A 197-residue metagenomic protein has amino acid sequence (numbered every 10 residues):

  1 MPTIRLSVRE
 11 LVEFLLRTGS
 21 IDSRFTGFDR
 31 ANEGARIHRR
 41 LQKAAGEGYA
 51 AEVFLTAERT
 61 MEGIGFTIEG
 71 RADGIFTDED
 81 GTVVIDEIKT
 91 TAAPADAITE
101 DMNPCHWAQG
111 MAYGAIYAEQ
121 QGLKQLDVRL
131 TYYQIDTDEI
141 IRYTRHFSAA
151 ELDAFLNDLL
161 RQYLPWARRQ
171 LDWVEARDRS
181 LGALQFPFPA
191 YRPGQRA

Functional and structural regions predicted by a protein language model:
M1-D78, T82, A108: Metal-dependent nuclease catalytic cores that hydrolyze phosphodiester bonds in DNA/RNA, characterized by
P2-S20, L126-Y132, R168-D178: Short, compositionally biased low-complexity segments
F25, D29, I98-C105, A190: Conserved aromatic-histidine-acidic binding/catalytic patches
A44, G48, Y117-Q120, Y163-W166: Solvent-exposed amphipathic alpha-helical surface segments
E58-D153: Mg2+/Mn2+-dependent nuclease catalytic core
E151, F155, L159-L181: Low-complexity, highly charged intrinsically disordered N-terminal segments that act as targeting/localization
D172-A197: Conserved pre-motif I regulatory segment
